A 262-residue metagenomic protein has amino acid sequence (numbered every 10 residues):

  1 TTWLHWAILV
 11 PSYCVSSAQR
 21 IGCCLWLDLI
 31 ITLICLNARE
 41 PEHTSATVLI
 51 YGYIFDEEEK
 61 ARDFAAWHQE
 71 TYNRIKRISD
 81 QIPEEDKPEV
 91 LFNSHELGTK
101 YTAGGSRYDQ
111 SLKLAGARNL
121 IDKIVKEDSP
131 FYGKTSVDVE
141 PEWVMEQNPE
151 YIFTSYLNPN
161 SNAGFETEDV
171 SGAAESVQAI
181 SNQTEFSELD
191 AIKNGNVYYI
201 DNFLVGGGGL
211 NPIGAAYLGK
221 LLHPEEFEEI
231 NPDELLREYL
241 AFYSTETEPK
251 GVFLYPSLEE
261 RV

Functional and structural regions predicted by a protein language model:
T1-V262: N-terminal ligand-binding lobe of clamshell/alpha-beta domains
